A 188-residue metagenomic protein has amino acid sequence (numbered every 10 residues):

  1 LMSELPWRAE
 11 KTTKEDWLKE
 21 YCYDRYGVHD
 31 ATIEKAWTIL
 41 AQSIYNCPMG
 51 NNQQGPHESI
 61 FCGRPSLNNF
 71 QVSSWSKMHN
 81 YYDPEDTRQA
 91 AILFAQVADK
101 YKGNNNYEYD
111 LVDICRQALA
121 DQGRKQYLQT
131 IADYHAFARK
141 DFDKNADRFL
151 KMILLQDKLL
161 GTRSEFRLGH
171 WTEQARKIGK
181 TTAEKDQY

Functional and structural regions predicted by a protein language model:
L1-Y188: Substrate-binding groove of N-acetylhexosamine-processing glycoside hydrolases
